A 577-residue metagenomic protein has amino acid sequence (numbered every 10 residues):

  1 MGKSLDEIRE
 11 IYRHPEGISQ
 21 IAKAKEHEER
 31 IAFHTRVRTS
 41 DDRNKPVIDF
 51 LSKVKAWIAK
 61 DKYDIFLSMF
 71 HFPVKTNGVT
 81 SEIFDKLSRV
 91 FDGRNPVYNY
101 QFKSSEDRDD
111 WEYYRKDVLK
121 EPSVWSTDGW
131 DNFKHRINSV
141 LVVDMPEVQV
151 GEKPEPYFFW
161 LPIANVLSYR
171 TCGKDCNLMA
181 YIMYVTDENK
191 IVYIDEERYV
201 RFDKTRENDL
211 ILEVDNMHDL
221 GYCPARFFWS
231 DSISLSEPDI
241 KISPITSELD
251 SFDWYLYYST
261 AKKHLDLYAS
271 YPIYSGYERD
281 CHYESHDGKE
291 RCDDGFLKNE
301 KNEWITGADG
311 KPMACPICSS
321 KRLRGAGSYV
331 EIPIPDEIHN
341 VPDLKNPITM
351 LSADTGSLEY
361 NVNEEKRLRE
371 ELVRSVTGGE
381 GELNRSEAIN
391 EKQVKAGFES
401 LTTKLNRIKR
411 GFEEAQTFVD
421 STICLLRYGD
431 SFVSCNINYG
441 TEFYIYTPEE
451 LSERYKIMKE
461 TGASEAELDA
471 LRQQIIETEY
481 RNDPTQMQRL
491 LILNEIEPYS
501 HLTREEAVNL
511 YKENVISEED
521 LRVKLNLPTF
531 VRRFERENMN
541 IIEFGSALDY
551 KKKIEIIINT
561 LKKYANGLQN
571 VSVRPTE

Functional and structural regions predicted by a protein language model:
M1-F158, N514, L521-E577: Extended, helix-rich architectural segments
S88-L521, T529: Extended alpha-helical, oligomerization-prone segments that build pores/tubes and scaffolds
